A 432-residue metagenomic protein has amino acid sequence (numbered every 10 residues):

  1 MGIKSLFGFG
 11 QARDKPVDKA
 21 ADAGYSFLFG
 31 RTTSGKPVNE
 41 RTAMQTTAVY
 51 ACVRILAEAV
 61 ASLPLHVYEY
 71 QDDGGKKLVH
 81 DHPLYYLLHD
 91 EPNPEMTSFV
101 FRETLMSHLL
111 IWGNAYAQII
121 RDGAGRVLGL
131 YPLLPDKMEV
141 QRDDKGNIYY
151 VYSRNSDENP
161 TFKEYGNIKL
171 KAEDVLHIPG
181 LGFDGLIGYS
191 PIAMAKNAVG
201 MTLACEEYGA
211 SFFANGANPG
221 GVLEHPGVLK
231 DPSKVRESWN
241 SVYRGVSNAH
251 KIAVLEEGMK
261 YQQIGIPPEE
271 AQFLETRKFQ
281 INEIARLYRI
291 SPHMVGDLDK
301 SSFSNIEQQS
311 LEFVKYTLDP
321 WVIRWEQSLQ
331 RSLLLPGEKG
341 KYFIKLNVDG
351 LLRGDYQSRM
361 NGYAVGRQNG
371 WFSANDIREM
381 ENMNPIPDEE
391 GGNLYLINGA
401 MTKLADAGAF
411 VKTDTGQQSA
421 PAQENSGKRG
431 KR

Functional and structural regions predicted by a protein language model:
M1-H293, D297, F303, D376 (+1 more regions): Structured, contiguous alpha/beta core segments that scaffold functional sites
Q272-T276, Q280, S310, D355 (+1 more regions): Secondary-structure capping and boundary motifs in well-ordered enzyme cores
P292-F303, Q327-G340: Short acidic alpha-helical/loop segments enriched in Asp/Glu that coordinate divalent cations
I306-E307: Small-residue-rich helix-loop
K315, D319, Q330: Conserved nucleotide- and phosphate/pyrophosphate-binding catalytic cores in adenylate/nucleotidyl-handling enzymes
Q327, R331-L334, V365-Q368, K428-R432: Viral virion structural and adsorption modules
S332-G354: Generic long, charged, amphipathic alpha-helical segments
R353-R378, T402: Periodic self-assembly scaffolds
